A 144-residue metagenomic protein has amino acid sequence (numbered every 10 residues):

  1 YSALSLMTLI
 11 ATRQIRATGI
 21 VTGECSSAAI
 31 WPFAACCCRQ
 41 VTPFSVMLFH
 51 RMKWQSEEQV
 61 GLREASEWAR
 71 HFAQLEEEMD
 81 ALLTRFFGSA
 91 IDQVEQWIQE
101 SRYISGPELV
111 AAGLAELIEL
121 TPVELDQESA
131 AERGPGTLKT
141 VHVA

Functional and structural regions predicted by a protein language model:
Y1-A144: N-terminal organellar transit peptides
